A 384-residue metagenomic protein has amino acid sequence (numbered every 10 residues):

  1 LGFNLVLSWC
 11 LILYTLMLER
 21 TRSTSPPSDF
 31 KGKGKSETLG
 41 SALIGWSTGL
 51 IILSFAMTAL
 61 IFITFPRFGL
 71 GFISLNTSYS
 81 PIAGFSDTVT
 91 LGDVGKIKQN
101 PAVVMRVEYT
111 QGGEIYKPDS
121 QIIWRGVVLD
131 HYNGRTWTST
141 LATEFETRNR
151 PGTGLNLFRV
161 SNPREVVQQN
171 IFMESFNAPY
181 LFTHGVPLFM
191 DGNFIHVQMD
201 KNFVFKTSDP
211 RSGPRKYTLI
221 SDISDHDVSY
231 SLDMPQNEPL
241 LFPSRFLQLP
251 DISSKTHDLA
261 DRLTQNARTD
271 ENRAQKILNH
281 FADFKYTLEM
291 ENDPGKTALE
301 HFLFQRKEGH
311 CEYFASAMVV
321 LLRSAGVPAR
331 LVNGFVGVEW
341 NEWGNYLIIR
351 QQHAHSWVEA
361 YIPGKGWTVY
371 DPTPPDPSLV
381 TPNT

Functional and structural regions predicted by a protein language model:
L1-T384: Helix-boundary/low-complexity linker signature
